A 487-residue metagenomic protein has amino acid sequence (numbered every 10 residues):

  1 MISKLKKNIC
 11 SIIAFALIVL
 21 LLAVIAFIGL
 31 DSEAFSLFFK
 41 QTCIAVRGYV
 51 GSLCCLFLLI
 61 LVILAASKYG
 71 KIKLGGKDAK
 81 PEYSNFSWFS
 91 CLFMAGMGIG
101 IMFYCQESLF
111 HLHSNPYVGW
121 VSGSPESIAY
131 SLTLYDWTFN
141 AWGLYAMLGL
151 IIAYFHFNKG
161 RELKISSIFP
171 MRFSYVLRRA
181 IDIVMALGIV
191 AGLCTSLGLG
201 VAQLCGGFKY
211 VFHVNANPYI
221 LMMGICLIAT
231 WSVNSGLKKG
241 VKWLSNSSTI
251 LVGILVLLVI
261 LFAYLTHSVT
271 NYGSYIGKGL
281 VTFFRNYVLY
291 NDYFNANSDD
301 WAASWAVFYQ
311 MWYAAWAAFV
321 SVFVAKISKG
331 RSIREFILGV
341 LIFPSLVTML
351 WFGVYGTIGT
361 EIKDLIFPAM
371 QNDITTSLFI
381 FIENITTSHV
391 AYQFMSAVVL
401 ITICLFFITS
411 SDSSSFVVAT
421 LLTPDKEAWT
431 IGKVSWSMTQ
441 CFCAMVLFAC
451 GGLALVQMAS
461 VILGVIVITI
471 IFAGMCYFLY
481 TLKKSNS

Functional and structural regions predicted by a protein language model:
M1-G123, L257, V467-S487: N-terminal alpha-helical transmembrane segments of multi-pass membrane transport and channel/translocase proteins
M1-L5, I28-C43, L61-K80, A129-D136 (+7 more regions): Membrane-water interface regions at transmembrane-helix termini and the short interhelical loops of multi-pass membrane
I2-C10, C43-R47, K77-A95, I128-F139 (+5 more regions): Transmembrane-helix boundary/entry motifs in multi-pass membrane transporters
I2-K4, A34-F39, A66-N85, F110-L132 (+5 more regions): Flexible loop linkers connecting adjacent transmembrane helices in multi-pass alpha-helical membrane transporters
L5-K6, A16-F27, F57-L64, M97-I101 (+7 more regions): Helix-loop-helix module between adjacent transmembrane segments
I9-F15, Q41-I60, E126-F157, Y392-S396 (+1 more regions): Extracellular loop-to-transmembrane helix junctions
L17-I18, Y49-A66, V252-A263, V347-T357 (+3 more regions): Hydrophobic alpha-helical segments of multi-pass membrane transport proteins
F173-R331, L338, F343-S396, L447: Membrane-embedded translocation segments of transport machinery
